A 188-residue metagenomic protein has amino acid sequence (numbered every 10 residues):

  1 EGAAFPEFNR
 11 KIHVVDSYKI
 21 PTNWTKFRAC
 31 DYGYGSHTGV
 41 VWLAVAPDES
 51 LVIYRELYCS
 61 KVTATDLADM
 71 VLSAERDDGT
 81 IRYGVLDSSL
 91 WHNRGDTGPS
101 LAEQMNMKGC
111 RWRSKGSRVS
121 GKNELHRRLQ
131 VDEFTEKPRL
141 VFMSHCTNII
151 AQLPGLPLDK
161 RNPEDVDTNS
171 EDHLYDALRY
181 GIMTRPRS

Functional and structural regions predicted by a protein language model:
E1-Y32: ATPase catalytic-site recognition across NTP-hydrolyzing enzymes
K26-R28, G39, L101: Residue-level marker for the onset of beta-strands and adjacent loop->beta junctions in well-ordered domains
D31-G33, S89, L178: Anionic group-transfer/hydrolysis microenvironments
T38, R82, Y175: Residue-level detector of short, conserved catalytic/binding motifs and their immediate flanks
T38-L43, R179: Short beta-strand scaffold segments in enzyme catalytic cores
V41, P47-D167, P186-S188: Mg2+-dependent endonuclease catalytic cores in nucleic-acid-processing enzymes, primarily RNase H-like
T168-R187: Acidic, Mg2+-coordinating catalytic module of metal-dependent nucleases/exonucleases that use a two-metal-ion mechanism
